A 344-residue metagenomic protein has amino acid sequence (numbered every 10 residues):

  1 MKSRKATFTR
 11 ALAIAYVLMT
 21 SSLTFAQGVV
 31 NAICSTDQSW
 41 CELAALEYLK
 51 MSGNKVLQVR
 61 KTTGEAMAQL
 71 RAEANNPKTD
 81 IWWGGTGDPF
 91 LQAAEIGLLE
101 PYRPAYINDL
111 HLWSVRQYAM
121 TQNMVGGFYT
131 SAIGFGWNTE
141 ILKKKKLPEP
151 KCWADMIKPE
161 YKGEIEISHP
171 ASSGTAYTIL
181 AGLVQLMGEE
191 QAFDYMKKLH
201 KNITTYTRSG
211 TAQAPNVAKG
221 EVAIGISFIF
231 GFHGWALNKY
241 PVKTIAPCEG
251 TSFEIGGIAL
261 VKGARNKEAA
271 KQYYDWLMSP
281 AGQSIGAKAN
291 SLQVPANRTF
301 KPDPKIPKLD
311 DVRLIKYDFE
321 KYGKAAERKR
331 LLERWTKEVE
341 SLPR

Functional and structural regions predicted by a protein language model:
K2-L12: Bacterial N-terminal signal peptides that target proteins for export
A11-S22: Bacterial N-terminal signal peptides
Q27-Q92: Early extracytoplasmic/lumenal segment of secretory-pathway proteins
S35-E42, K78-E221: Extracytoplasmic ligand-binding site segments that recognize negatively charged/polar headgroups
D88-Q92, A218, V222-P241: A ligand-binding cleft/hinge motif common to bilobed small-molecule-binding domains
S131, Y195-H200, Y206-T207, L237-K262 (+1 more regions): Periplasmic-binding protein-like
G256, V261-F319: Mature extracytoplasmic/periplasmic domains
Y317-R344: Conserved C-terminal helix/tail region of periplasmic/extracytoplasmic solute-binding proteins
